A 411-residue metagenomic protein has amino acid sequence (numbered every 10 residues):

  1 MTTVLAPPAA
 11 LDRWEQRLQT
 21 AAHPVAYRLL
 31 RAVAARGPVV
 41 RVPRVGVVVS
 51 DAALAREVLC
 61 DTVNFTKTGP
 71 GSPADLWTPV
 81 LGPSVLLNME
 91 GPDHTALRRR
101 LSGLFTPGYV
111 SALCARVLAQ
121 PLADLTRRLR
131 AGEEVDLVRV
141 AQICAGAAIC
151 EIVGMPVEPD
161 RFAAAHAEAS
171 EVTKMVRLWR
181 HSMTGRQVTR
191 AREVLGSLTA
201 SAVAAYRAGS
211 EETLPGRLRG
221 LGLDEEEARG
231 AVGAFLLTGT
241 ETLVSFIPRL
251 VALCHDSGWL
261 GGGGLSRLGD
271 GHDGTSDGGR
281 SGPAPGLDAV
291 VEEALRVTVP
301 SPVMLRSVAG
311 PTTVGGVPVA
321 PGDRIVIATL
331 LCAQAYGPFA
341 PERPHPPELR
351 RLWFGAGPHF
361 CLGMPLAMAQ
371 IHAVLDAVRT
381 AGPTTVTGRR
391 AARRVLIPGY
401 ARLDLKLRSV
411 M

Functional and structural regions predicted by a protein language model:
M1-M411: Cytochrome P450
